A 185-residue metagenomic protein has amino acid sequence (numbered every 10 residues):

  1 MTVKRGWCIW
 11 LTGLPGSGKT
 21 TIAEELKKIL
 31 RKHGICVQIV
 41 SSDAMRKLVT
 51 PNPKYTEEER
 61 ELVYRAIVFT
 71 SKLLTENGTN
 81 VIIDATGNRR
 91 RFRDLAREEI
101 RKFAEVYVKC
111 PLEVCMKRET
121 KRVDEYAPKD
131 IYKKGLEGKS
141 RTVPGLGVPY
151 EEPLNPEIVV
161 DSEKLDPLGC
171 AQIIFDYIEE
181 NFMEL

Functional and structural regions predicted by a protein language model:
M1-G6: Phosphate-binding P-loop
L11: Hydrophobic anchor at the beta1->P-loop junction of P-loop NTPases
P15: The conserved Walker
K19: Conserved lysine of the Walker
E24-E76: Conserved substrate/cofactor phosphate-moiety recognition/catalytic segment in nucleotide-dependent phosphotransferases
C36, N77-V81, A104: Loop/turn-to-beta-strand initiation segments
E99-R118, V160: Conserved phosphate-donor/acceptor-positioning beta-strand/loop module used by diverse small-molecule
K109, K121-C170, L185: Small-molecule kinase domains that catalyze NTP-dependent phosphoryl transfer to phosphate-bearing small molecules
